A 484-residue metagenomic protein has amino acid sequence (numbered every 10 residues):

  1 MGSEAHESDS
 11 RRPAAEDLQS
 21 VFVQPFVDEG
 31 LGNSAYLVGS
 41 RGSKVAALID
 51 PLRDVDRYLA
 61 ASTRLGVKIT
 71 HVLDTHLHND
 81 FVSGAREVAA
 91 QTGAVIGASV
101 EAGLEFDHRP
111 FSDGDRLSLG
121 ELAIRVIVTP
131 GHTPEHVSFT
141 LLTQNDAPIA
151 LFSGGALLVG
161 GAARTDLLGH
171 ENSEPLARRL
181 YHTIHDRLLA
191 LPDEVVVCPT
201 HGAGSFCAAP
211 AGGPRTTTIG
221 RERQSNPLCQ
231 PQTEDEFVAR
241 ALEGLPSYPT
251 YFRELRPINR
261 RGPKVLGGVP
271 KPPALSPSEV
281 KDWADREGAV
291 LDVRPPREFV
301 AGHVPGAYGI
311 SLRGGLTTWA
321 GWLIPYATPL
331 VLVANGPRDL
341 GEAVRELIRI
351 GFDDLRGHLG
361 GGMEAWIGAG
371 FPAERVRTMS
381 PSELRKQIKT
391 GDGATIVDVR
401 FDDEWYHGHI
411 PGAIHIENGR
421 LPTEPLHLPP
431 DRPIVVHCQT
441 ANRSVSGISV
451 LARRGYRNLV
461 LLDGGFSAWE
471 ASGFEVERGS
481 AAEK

Functional and structural regions predicted by a protein language model:
P13-K68, F139-G154, G160: Conserved beta-strand hairpin/beta-sheet module of binuclear metal-dependent hydrolase folds, prominently
F26, V45, A85, A89-A90 (+2 more regions): Hydrophobic, small-residue-rich alpha-helical packing segments that form membrane-like cores
V38, D50, H76, V88 (+9 more regions): Divalent metal-coordination and catalytic microenvironments
L48-I49, I69-H78, G97-E101, T129-G131 (+4 more regions): Active-site neighborhood of phospho(di)ester-bond hydrolases with catalytic His/Asp-centered motifs
P51-L52, L77, E101, H132-T133 (+7 more regions): Active-site metal-binding loops of divalent metal-dependent hydrolases
R53-G97: Active-site metal-binding motif and surrounding structural segment of the metallo-beta-lactamase
I149-A150, G160, N172-G268: Divalent-metal (often Zn2+) His-rich catalytic cores of metallo-beta-lactamase-fold enzymes
R164-D166, R221-K264, G268-V269, G288 (+2 more regions): Rhodanese-like catalytic fold shared by cysteine-dependent sulfurtransferases and DSP/PTP-type phosphatases
